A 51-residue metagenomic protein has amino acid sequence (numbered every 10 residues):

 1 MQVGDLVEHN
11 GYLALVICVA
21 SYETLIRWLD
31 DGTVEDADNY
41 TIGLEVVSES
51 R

Functional and structural regions predicted by a protein language model:
Q2-S48: Basic/aromatic-rich interaction segments and small domains that mediate binding to polyanionic partners
R51: Mixed-charge, Lys/Arg-enriched low-complexity segments
